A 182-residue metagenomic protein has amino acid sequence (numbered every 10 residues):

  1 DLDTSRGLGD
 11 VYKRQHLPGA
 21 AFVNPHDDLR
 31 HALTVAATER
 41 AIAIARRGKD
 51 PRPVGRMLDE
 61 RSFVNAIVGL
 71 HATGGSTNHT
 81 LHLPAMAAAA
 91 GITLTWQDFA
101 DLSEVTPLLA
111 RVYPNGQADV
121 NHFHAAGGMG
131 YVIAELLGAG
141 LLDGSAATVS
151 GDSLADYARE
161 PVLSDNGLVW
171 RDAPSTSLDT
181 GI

Functional and structural regions predicted by a protein language model:
L2-Y12: Single conserved hydrophobic/aromatic residue that forms the stacking wall/gate of nucleotide- or nucleobase-binding
V11, V120-Y131: A broadly tuned preference for mixed-charge, low-complexity surface segments
Q15-N115, D119, A125, L142-D143 (+2 more regions): Accessory "access/gating" subregions that flank catalytic or transport cores
G130-I182: Long, charge-dense accessory insertions within large macromolecular proteins
